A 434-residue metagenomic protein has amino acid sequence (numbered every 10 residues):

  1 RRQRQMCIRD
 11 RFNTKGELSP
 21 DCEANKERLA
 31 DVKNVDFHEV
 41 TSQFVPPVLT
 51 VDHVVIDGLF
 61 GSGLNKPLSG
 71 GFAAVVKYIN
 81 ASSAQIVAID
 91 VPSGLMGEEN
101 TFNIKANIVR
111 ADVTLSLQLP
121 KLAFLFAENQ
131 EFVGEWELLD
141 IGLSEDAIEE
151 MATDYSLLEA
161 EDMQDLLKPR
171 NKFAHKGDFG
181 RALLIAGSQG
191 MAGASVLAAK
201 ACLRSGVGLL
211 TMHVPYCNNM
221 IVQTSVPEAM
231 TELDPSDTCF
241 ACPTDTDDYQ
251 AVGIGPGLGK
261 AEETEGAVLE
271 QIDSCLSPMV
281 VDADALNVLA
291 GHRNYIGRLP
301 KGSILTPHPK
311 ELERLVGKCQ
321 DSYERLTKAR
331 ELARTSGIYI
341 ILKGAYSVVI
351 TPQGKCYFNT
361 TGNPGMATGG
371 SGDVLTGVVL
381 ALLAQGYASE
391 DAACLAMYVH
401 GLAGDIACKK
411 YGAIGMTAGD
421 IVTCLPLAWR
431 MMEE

Functional and structural regions predicted by a protein language model:
R1-Q5, R9-L59, P67-I89, C275: Nucleotide and nucleotide-moiety/phosphate-recognizing core
R1-Q5, R9-S19, E23, F124-V280 (+2 more regions): Small-residue (G/A/S/T)-rich helix-start motifs and N-terminal tracts that mark the onset
A30-V35, E99-N107, P243-T246: Intrinsically disordered, low-complexity coil segments
S42-V45, V91-G97, L122, D237-C239 (+1 more regions): Short acidic loop-to-helix transition motifs that present clustered carboxylates
D52-V54, L59-Y155: Internal gly/pro-rich beta-alpha loop/helix module that stabilizes soluble enzyme cofactors or their anionic handles
I56, F60, S93, A285-N287 (+2 more regions): Short, glycine/acidic-enriched loop or turn micro-motifs at the edges of active sites
